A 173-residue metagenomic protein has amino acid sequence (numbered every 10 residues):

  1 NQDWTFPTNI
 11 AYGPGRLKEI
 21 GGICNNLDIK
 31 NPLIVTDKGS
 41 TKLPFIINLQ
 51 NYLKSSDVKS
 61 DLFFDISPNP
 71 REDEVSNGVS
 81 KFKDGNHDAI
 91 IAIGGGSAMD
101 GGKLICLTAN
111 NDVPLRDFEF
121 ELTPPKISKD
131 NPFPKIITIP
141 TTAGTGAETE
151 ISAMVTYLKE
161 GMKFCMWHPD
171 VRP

Functional and structural regions predicted by a protein language model:
N1-F63: An N-terminal, well-structured beta->alpha segment
A11-Y12, F63-I66, I139, M166: Hydrophobic residues at beta-strand termini and immediately following loops that shape nucleotide-binding pockets
G15, L27, P44, N48 (+3 more regions): Conserved active-site and cofactor/substrate-binding residues in soluble primary-metabolism enzymes
I29-N31, H87, P173: Local beta-strand N-terminus motif with an aromatic residue
L33-I34, A89-I91, I137: Conserved beta-strand elements of the Class I
T41-R116: N-terminal small/polar loop signature for handling phosphorylated ligands or for N-terminal nucleophile
N111-P173: A glycine/threonine-rich phosphate-anchoring loop and its flanking beta-alpha core in nucleotide/phosphate-binding
